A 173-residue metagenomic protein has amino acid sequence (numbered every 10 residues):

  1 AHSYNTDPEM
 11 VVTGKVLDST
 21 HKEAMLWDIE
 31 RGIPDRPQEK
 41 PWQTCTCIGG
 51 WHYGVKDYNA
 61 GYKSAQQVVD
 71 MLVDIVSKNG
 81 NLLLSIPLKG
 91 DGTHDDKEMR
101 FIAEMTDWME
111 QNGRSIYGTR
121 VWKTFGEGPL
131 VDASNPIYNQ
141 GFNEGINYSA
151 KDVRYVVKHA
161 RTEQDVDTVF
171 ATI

Functional and structural regions predicted by a protein language model:
A1-I173: Mature catalytic domains of secreted/periplasmic carbohydrate-active enzymes
